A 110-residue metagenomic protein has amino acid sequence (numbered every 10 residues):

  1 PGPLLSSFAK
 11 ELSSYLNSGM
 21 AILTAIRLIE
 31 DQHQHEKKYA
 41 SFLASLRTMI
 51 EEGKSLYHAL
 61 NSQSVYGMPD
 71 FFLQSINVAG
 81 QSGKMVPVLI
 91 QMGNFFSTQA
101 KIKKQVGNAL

Functional and structural regions predicted by a protein language model:
P1-L110: Catalytic metal-binding core of the metallo-beta-lactamase
